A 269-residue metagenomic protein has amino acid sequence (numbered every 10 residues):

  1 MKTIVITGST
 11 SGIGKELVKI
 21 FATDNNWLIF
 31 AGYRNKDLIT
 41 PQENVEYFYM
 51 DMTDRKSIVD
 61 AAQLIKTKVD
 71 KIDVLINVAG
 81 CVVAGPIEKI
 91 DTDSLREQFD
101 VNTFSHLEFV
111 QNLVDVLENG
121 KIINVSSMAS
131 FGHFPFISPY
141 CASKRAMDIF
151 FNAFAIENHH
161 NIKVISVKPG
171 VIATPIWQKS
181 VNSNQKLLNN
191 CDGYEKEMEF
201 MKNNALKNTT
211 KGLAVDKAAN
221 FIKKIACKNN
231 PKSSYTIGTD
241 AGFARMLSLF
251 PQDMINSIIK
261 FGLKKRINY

Functional and structural regions predicted by a protein language model:
T10, V18: N-terminal Rossmann NAD(P)H-binding glycine-rich loop of SDR-like oxidoreductase domains
E43-K56: Rossmann-fold cofactor-recognition segment
V78-V83: Conserved NAD(P)H cofactor-binding loop of Rossmann-fold oxidoreductase domains
P86-I87, S94-R96: Substrate-binding pocket helix/loop in short-chain dehydrogenase/reductase
V110, S143-A146: Active-site helix of classical SDR
S127: Residue(s) in the substrate-gating loop at a strand-loop-helix junction that position the organic substrate next
H160-K232: SDR active-site lid
